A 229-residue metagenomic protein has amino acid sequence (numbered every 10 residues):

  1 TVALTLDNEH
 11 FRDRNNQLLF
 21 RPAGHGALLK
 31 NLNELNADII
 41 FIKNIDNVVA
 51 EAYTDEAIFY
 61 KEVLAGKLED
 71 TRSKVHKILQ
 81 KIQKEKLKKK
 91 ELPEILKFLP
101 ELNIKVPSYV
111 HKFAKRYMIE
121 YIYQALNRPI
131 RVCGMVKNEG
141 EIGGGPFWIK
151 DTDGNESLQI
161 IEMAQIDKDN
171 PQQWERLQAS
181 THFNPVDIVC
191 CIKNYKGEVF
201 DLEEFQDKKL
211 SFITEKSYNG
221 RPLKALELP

Functional and structural regions predicted by a protein language model:
T1-E139, D153-N155, Q165: Domain-scale recognition of functional cores that engage charged ligands
A3-L4, A52-T54, Q172, E198-E203: Short conserved micro-motifs at the rims of enzyme active sites and ligand-binding pockets
N8, G24-N33, F41-N44, I122-Y123 (+9 more regions): Aromatic-enriched hydrophobic runs in primary sequence
D46, K61-P100, L177-P229: Conserved catalytic alpha/beta cores of large enzymes that bind or transform nucleotide phosphates and polynucleotides
H111-E120, N127-D201: Beta-strand-dominated extracellular/periplasmic modules and repeats in secreted or surface-exposed proteins
